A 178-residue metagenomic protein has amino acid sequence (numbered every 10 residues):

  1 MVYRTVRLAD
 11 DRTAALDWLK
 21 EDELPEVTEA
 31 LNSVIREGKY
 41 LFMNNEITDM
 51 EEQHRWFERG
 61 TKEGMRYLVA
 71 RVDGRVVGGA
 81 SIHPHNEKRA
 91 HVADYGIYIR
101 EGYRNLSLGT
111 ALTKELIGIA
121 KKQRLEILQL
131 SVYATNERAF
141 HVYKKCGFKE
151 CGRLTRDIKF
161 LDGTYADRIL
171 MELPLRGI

Functional and structural regions predicted by a protein language model:
M1-D10, Y165-I178: Terminal substrate-recognition subdomain of acyl/acetyltransferases
A9, N45-G102, T113-K114, I119 (+1 more regions): Acetyl-CoA-dependent GNAT
A14-V27: A short beta-loop-alpha structural element at the N-terminal edge of CoA-dependent acyl/N-acetyltransferase catalytic
E37-N45: A short gly/proline-enriched turn/hairpin at secondary-structure junctions
R100-G102, L106, A134-T135: Active-site acidic-Proline motif in GNAT/NAT acetyltransferases
T113, A120-V132: Conserved GNAT acetyl-CoA-binding A-motif
T113, N136-A139, R156-L161: Short glycine/proline-centered loop/turn elements that form peptide/ligand docking sites
Q129-V132, K144, K149-A166: Conserved catalytic-core motifs of GNAT/GCN5-like acyltransferases
